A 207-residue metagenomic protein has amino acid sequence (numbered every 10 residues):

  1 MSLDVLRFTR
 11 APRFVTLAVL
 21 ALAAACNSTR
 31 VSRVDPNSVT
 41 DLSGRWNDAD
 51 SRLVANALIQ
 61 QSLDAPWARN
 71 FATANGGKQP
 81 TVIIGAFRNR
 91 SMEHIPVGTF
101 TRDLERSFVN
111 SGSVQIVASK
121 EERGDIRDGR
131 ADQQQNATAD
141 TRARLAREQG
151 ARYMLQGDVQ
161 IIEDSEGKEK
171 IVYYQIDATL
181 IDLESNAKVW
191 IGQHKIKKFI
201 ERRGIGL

Functional and structural regions predicted by a protein language model:
M1-A24: Sec-dependent bacterial lipoprotein signal peptides
L20-R45, G206-L207: Bacterial Sec signal peptide processing site at the extreme N-terminus
N27-V31, R152-G204: Amphipathic beta-strand/beta-sheet edge segments enriched in Tyr/Trp
N37-A57, Q61, A65: Short, secretory-pathway propeptide segments and organelle targeting presequences
S43-V54, G76, M92-P96, F100 (+5 more regions): Extracytoplasmic/periplasmic, Sec-exported soluble proteins
A57-L58, T81-F87, N136-S165: A short, hydrophobic beta-strand-centered structural micro-motif
A57-R69, T73, G77-N136, S185-I191: N-terminal segment of the mature soluble domain
Q135-N136, R202-L207: Short, surface-exposed secondary-structure junctions/capping segments
